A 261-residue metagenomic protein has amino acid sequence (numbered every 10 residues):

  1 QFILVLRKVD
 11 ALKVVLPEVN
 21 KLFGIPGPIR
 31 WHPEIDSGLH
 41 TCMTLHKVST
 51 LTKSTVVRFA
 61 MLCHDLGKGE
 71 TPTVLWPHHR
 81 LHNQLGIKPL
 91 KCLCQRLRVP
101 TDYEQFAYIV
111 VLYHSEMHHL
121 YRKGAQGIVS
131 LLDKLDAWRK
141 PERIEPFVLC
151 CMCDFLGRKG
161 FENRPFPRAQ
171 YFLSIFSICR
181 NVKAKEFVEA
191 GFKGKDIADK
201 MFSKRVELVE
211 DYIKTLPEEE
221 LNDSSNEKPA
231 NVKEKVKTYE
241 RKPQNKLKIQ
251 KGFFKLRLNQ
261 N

Functional and structural regions predicted by a protein language model:
Q1-V148, N163: Conserved, hydrophobic alpha-helical core segments of structured domains
K140-N261: Charged substrate- and nucleic-acid-binding regions of tRNA-handling and nucleotidyl-transfer enzymes, centered on
